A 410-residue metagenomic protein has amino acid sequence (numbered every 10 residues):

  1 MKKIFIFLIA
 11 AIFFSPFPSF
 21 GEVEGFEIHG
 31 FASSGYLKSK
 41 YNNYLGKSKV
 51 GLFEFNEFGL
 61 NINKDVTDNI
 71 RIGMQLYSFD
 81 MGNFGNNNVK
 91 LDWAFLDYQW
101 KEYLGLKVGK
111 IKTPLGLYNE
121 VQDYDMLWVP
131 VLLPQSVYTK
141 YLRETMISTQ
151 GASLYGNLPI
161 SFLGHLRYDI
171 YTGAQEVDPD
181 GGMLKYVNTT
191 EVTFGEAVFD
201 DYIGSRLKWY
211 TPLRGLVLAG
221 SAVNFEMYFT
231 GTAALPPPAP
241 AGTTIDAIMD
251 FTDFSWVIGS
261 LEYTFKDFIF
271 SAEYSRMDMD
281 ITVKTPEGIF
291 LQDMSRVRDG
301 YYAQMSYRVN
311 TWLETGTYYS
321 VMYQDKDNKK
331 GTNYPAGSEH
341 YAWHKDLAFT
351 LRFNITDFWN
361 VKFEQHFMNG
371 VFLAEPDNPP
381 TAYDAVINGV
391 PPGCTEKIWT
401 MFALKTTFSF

Functional and structural regions predicted by a protein language model:
I4-S15: Sec-dependent N-terminal signal peptides
F17-G21: Sec/Tat signal peptide C-region and signal peptidase I cleavage site
V23-G35, K49-D178, F199-I203, K208-G215 (+4 more regions): Outer membrane beta-barrel
E24, G35-N56, K185-F194: Surface-exposed strand-loop-strand hairpins of Gram-negative outer-membrane beta-barrel proteins
E24, G46-K47, Y98-Q99, N119 (+1 more regions): Outer-membrane beta-barrel pore domains
H165-R167, P179-K185, G231-T232, K284: A short secondary-structure junction signal
K185-A233: Loop-centered beta-sheet repeat module
